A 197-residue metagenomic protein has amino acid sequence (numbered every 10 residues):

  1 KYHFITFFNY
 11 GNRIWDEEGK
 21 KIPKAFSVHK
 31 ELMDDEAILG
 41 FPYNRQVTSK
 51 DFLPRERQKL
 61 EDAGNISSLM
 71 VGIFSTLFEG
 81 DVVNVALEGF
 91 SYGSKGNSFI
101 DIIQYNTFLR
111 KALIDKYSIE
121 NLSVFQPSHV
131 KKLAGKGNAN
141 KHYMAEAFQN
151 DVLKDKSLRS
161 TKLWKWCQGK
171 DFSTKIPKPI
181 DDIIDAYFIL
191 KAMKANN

Functional and structural regions predicted by a protein language model:
K1-N197: Phosphate- and other anionic-substrate recognition elements at nucleic-acid/protein interfaces
